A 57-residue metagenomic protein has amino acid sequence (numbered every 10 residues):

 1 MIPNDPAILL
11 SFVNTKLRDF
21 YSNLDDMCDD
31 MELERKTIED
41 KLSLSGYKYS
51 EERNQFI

Functional and structural regions predicted by a protein language model:
M1-N23: N-terminal acidic leader/helix
M27-C28: Short alpha-helical "recognition helix" segments of helix-turn-helix
E32-I57: Short, charge-rich amphipathic interface segments used for partner binding and complex assembly
